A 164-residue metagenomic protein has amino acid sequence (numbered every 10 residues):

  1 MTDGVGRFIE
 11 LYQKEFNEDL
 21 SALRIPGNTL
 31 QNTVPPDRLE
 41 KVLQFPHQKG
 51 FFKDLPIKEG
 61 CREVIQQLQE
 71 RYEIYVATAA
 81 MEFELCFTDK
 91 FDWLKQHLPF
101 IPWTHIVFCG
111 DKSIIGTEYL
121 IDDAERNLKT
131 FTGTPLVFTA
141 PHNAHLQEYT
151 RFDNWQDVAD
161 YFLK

Functional and structural regions predicted by a protein language model:
M1-K41: Active-site neighborhood of HAD-like aspartate-dependent phosphohydrolases
V5-I9, V76, F83-F87, I114-G116 (+2 more regions): Short catalytic/ligand-binding loop motif for oxyanion handling, primarily in non-cytosolic enzymes, centered on
H47-V76, F83-T88: Short, acidic loop-to-helix structural element flanking the phosphoryl-transfer center in phosphate-processing enzymes
E73-Y75, Y119, L136: A structural signal for isolated positions on well-ordered beta-strands in alpha/beta enzyme cores
A77-F91, K95-I114: A short, structured active-site edge motif that brings together acidic residues
H105-F131: Conserved Lys-Pro-Asp/Glu-containing loop-to-beta segment of HAD-superfamily phosphomonoesterases, centered on
I121-W155: Acidic, Mg2+-coordinating phosphoryl-transfer loop and its flanking beta/alpha structural elements, shared across
